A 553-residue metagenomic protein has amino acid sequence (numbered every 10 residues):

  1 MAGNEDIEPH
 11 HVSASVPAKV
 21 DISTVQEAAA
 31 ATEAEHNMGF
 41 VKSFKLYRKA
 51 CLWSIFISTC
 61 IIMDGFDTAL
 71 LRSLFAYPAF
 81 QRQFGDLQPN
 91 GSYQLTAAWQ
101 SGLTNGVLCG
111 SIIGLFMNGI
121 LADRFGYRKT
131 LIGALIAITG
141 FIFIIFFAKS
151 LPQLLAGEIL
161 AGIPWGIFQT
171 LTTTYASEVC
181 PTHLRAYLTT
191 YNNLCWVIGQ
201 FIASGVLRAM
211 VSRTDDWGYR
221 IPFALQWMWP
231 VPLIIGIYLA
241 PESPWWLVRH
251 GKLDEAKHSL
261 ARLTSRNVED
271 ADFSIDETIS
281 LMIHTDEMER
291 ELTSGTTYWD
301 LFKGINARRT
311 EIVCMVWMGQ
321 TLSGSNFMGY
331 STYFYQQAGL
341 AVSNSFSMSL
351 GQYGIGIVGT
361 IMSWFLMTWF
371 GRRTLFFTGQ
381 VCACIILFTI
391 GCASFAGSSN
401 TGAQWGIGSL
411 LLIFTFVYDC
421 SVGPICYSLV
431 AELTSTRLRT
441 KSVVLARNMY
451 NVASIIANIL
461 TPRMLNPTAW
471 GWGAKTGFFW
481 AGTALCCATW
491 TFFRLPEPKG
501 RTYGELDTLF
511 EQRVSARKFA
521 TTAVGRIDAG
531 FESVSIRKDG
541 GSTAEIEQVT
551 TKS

Functional and structural regions predicted by a protein language model:
A2-T264, E287-S553: Alpha-helical transmembrane bundle of multi-pass membrane proteins
L263-D276: Short intracellular "coupling" helices and adjacent cytoplasmic loop segments at the cytosolic face of multi-pass
I275-E289: Cytosol/matrix-facing amphipathic helices and coiled-coil assembly/linker segments of eukaryotic membrane proteins
